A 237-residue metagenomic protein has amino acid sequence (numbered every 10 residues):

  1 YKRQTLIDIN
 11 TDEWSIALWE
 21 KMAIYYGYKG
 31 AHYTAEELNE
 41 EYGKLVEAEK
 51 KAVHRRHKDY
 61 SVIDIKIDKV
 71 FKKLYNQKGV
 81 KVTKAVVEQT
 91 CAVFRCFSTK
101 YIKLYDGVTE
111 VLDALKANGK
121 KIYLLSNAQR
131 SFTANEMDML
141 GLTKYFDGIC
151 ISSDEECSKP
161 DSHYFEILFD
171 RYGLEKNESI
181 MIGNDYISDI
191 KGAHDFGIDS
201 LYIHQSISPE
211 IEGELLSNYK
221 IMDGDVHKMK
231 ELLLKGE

Functional and structural regions predicted by a protein language model:
K2-G43: Active-site neighborhood of HAD-like aspartate-dependent phosphohydrolases
D8-D12, K29, Y33-E36, A85-V87 (+4 more regions): Asp-based, Mg2+/Mn2+-dependent phosphohydrolase catalytic module
W19, F71-K72, T133, F165: Generic structural marker for isolated residues within well-ordered, non-membrane alpha-helices of soluble domains
K21, K69-L74, V111-A114: Amphipathic alpha-helical segments that form well-ordered structural scaffolds and often line/cohere around active
A23, Y75-N76, F169: Residue-level preference for well-ordered alpha-helical positions
A35-A92: A metal-dependent, Asp-based hydrolase signature
V93-I102: Surface-exposed cleft-lining segments at the edges of enzyme active sites
L104-V108: A short, well-structured juxtamembrane/interface segment
